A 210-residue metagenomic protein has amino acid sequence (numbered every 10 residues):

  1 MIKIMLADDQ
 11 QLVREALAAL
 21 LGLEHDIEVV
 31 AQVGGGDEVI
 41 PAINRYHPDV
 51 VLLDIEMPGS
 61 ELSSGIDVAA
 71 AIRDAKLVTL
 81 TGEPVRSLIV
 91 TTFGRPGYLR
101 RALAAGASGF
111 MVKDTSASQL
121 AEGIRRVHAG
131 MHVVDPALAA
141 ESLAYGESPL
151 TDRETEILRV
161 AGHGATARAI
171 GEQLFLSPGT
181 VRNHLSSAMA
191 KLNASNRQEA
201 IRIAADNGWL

Functional and structural regions predicted by a protein language model:
M1-V13, L17-L21, L150: Conserved acidic segment of CheY-like receiver
Q32-V50: Acidic, metal-coordinating helix/loop segments flanking the phosphotransfer/catalytic sites of two-component signaling
P41, S63-E83: Short amphipathic alpha-helix used as the core "switch/output" element in two-component signaling
D54-E56: Active-site residues of response regulator receiver
F93-G94: Short, conserved "switch-loop" micro-motifs in signal-transduction and mechanochemical regulators
G97-L158, W209: Short, flexible helix-to-coil linker/hinge segments that flank and couple to helix-turn-helix
T166-E199: Recognition helix of helix-turn-helix DNA-binding domains
